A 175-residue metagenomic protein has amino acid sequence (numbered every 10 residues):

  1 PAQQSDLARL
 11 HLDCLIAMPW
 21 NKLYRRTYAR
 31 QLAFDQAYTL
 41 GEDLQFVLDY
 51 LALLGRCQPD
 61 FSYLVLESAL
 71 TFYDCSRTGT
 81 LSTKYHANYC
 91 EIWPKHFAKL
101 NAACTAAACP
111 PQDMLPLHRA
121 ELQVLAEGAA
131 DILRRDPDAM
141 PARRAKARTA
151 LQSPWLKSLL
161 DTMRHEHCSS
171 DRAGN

Functional and structural regions predicted by a protein language model:
P1: Conserved donor NDP-sugar-binding/catalytic core segment of glycosyltransferases
Q4-H86: Conserved nucleotide-sugar donor-binding catalytic segment
A52, Y63-N175: C-terminal subregions of glycosyltransferases and related glycan-biosynthesis enzymes
